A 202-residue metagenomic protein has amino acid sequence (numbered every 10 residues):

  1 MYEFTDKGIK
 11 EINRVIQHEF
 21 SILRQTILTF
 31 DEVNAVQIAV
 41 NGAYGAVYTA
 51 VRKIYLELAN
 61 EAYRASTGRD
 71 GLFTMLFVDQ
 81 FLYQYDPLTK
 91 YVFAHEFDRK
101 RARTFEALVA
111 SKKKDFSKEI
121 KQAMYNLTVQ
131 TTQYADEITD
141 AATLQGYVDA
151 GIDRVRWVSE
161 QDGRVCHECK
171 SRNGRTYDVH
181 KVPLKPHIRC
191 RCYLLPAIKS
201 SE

Functional and structural regions predicted by a protein language model:
M1-Y134, I138-T139, A150, I198-E202: N-terminal leader/targeting and assembly helices and adjacent pre-domain segments
K121-E202: Acidic, glycine-rich two-metal-ion catalytic cores of nucleic acid-processing enzymes
